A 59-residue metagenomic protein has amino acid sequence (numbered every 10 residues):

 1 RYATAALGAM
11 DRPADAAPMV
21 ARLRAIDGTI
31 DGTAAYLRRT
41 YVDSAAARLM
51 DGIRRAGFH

Functional and structural regions predicted by a protein language model:
R1-H59: Alpha-helical protein-protein interaction modules
